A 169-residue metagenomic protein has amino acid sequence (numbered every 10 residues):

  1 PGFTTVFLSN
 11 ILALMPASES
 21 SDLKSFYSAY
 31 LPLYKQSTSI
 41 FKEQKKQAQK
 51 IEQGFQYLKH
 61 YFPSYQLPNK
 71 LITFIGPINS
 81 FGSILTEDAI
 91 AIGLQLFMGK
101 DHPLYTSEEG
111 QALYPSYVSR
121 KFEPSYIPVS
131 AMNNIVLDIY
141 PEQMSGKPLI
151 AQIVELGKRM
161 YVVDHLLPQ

Functional and structural regions predicted by a protein language model:
P1-P32: N-terminal mature-domain "stem" immediately C-terminal to a signal peptide or N-terminal signal-anchor/transmembrane
L23-Q169: Acidic/His-rich structured neighborhood in mature extracellular/periplasmic domains
